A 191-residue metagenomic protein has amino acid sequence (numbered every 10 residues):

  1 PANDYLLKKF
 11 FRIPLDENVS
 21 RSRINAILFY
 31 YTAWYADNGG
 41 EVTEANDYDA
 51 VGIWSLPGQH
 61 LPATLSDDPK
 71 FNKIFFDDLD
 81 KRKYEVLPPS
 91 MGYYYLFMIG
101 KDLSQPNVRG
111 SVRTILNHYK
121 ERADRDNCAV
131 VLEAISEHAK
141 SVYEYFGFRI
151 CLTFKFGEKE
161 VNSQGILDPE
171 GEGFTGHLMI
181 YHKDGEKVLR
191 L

Functional and structural regions predicted by a protein language model:
P1-N18: Helix-loop element at the rim of GNAT/NAT acetyltransferase active sites that forms part of the acceptor-substrate
P14-E41, I53-S55: Active-site rim helix/loop that mediates acceptor-substrate recognition in acyltransferases
W34-N107, R122, K155-E172, G185-L191: Conserved acyl-donor/pantetheine-binding loop and adjacent beta-alpha core of acyl/acetyltransferases and related
F97-S104, V131-K140: Conserved beta-strand-loop-alpha-helix junction that forms the acyl-donor binding cleft
N107-Y119, A123: Glycine-rich acyl-CoA binding loop
R122-N127, S136-E160: Conserved active-site alpha-helix within GNAT-family acetyltransferase domains
G173-L178: Short hydrophobic/aromatic beta-strand or adjacent loop that forms the aromatic wall/cage of a ligand/substrate-binding
M179-D184: Conserved beta strand-loop-helix elements of the APE1-like EEP
